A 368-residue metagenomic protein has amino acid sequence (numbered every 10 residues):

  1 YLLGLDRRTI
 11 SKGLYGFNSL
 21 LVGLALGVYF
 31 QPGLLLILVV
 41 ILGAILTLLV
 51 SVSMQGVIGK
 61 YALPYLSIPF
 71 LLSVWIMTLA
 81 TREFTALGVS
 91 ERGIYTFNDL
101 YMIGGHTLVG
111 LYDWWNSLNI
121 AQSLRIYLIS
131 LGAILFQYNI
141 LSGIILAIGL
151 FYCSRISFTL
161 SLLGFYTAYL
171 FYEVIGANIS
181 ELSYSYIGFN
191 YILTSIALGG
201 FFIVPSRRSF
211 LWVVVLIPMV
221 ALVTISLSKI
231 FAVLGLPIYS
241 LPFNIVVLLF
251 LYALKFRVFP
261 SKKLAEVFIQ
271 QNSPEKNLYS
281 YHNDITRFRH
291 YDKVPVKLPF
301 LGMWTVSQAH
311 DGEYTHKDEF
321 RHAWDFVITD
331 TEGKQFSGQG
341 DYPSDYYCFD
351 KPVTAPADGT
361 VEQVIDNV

Functional and structural regions predicted by a protein language model:
Y1, N139-S180: Membrane-helix boundary elements
Y1-L5, G23-L24, V28, P32 (+7 more regions): Transmembrane alpha-helical segments of multi-pass membrane transport proteins and ion-pumping complexes
L2-L14, P32-I37, S53-L63, L150-L162 (+1 more regions): Membrane-helix interface "capping/anchor" motifs
D6-V22, A62-P64, F158-L163, E181-L193 (+1 more regions): Short, non-helical or kinked segments that cap or interrupt transmembrane helices
L14-Y15, S19-G104, A232, L236: Membrane-interface helix-loop-helix junctions at boundaries between adjacent transmembrane segments
F30-G43, S130-N139, I179-N190: Structural signature of hydrophobic alpha-helical transmembrane segments
Y65-F136, V267-L278: Long hydrophobic alpha-helical segments that form multi-pass transmembrane helix bundles in integral membrane proteins
N277-V368: Surface-exposed, glycine-biased beta-strand/turn segments
